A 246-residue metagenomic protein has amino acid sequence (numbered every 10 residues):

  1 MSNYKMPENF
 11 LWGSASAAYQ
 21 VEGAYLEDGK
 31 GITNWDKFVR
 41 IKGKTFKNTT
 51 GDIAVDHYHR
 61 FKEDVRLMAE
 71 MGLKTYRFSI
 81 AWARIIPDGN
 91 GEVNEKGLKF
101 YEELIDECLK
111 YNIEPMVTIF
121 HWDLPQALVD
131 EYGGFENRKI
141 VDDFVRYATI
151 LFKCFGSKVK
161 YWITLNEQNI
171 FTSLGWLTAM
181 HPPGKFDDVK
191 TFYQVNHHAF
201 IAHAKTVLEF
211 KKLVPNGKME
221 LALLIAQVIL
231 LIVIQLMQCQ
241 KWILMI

Functional and structural regions predicted by a protein language model:
M1-V65, A69-K74, I85-I246: Non-catalytic scaffold segments within catalytic domains of secreted glycoside hydrolases
